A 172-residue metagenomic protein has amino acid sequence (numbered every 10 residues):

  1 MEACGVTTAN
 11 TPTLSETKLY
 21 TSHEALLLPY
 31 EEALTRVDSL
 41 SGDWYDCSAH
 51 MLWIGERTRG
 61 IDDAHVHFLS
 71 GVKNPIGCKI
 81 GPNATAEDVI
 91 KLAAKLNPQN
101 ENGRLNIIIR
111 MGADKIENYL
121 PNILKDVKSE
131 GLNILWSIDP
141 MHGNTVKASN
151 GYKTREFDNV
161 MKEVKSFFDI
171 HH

Functional and structural regions predicted by a protein language model:
M1-G112, R155, E163-V164: Active-site-facing alpha/beta catalytic cores
V89, R104-I108, A113-I138, H142-H172: Non-transmembrane, aqueous-exposed alpha-helical and coiled segments at domain scale
